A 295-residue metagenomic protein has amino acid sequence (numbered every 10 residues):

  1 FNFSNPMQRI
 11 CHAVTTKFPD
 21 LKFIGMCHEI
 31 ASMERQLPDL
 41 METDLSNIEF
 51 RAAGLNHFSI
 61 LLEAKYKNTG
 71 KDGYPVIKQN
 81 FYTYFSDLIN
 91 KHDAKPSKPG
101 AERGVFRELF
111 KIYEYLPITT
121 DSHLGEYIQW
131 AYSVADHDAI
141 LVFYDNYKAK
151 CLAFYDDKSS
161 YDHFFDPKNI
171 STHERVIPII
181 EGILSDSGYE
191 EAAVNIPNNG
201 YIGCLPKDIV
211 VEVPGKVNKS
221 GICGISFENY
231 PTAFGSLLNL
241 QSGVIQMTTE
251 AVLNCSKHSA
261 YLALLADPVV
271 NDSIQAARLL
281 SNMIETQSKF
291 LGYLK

Functional and structural regions predicted by a protein language model:
N2-K17, K22-H28: Rossmann-like NAD(P)(H) cofactor-binding subdomain of soluble oxidoreductases
M7-C11, M33, S59, G200-G203: Flexible loop/turn segments at secondary-structure boundaries
P19-L40, S46, R51: Catalytic or ion-translocation cores adjacent to nucleophile or general acid/base/metal-coordination motifs in diverse
P38-K295: Long, compositionally biased stretches enriched for glycine and/or charged residues
